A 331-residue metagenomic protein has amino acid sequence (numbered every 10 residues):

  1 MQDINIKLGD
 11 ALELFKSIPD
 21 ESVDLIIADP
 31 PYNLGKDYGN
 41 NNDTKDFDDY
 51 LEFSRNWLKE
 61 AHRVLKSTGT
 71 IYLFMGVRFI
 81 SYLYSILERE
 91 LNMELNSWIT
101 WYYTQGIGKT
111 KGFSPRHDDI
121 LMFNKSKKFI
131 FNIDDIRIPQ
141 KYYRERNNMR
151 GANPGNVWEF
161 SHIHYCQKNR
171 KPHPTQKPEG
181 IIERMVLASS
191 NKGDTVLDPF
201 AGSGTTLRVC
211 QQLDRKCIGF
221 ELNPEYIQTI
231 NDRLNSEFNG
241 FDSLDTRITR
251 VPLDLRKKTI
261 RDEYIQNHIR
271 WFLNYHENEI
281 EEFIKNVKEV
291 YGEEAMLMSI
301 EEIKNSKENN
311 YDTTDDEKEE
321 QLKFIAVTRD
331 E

Functional and structural regions predicted by a protein language model:
M1-T229, E294-M296, N305, Y311 (+1 more regions): Core catalytic lobe of class I
Q228-E331: PRPP-dependent phosphoribosyltransferase catalytic core
